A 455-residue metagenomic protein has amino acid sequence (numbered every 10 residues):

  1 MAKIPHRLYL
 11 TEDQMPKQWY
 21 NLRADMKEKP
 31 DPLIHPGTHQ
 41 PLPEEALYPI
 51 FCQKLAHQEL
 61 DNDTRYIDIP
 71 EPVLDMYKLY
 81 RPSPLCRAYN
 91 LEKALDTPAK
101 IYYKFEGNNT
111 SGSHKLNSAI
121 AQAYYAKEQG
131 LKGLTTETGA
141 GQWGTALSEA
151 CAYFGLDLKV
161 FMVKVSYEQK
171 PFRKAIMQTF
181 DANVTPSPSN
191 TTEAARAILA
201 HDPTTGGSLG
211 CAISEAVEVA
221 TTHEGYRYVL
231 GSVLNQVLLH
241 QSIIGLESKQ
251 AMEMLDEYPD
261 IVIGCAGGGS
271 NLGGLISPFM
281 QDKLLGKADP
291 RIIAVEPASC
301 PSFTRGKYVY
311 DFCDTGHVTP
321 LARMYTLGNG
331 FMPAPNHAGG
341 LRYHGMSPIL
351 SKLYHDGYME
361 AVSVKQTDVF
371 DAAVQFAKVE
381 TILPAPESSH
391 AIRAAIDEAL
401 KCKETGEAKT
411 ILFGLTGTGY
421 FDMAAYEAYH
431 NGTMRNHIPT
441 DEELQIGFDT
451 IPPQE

Functional and structural regions predicted by a protein language model:
K3-L131: Positively charged, low-complexity intrinsically disordered leader regions
Y66-D68, I198-L238, I244, L255-D256 (+3 more regions): Active-site/ligand-binding loops adjacent to catalytic centers
F105-L116, L134-G144, L234-V237, I263-G268 (+4 more regions): Active-site nucleophile and cofactor-binding loops and adjacent substrate-binding regions of central metabolic enzymes
S118, A126-V165, Y258-L272, I292 (+1 more regions): A short, small-residue-rich loop immediately preceding and capping a beta-strand
A121-L131, T145-D157, Q178-T179, I276-G286 (+1 more regions): Alpha-helix C-terminal capping segments
W143-G206, S302-D314, M423-A428: Active-site-proximal loop->helix
A266-G274, Q366-G432: Claisen-condensing/thiolase-fold acyl-transfer catalytic domains that form or cleave C-C bonds in fatty acid
